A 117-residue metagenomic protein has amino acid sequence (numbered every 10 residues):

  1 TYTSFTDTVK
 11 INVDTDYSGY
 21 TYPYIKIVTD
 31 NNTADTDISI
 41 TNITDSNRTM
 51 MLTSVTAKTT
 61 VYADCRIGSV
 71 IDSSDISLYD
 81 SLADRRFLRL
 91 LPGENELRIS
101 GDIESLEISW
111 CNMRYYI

Functional and structural regions predicted by a protein language model:
T1-I117: Intrinsically disordered, low-complexity segments enriched in serine, threonine, and glycine
